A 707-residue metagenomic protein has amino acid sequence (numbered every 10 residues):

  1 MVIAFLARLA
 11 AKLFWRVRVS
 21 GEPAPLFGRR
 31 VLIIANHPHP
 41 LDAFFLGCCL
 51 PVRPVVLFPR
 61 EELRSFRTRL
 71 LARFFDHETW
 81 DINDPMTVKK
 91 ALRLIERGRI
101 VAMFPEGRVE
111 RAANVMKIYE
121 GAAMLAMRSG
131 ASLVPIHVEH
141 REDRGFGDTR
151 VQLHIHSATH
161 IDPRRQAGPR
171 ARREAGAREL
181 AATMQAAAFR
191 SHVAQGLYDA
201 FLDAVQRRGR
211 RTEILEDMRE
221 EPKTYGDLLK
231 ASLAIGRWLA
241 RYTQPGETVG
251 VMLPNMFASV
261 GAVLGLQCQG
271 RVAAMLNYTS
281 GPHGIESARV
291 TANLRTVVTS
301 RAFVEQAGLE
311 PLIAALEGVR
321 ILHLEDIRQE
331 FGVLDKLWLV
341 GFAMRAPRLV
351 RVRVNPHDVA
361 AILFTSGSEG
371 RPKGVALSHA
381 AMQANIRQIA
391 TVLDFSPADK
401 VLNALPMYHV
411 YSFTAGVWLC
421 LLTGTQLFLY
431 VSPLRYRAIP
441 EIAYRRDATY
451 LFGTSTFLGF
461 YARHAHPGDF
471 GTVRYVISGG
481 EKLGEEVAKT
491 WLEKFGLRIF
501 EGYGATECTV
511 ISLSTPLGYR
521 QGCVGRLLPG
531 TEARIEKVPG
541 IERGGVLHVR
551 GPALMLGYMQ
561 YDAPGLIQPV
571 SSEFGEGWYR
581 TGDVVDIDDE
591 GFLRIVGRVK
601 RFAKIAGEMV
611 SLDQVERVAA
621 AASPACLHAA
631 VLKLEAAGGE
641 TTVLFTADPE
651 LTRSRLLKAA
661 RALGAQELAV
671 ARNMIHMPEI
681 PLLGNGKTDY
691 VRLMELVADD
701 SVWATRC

Functional and structural regions predicted by a protein language model:
M86-A204: Non-catalytic C-terminal accessory region of glycerolipid acyltransferases and related lyso-lipid remodeling enzymes
W238-S280, A404-P406, M609: Conserved AMP-binding/adenylate-forming
V297, L451, G551, L556-G557 (+2 more regions): AMP-binding/adenylate-forming catalytic core of the ANL superfamily
R320-D326, A603, A630-L634, V643-F645 (+1 more regions): Conserved C-terminal "lid"/linker of ANL adenylate-forming enzymes
I321-L324, R328-F364, G370-R371, D394-K400: Conserved pre-ATP/AMP-binding loop-to-beta segment of ANL
L324, A448-G453, A462-Q521, E532-R534: Gly/Ser/Thr-rich phosphate-binding loop
Q383-K400, V410-T449, H464: Conserved AMP-binding/adenylation subdomain of ANL enzymes
C523-G530, P539-S572, E608-V610: Conserved ATP/PPi-binding loop(s) of AMP-dependent carboxylate-activating enzymes
